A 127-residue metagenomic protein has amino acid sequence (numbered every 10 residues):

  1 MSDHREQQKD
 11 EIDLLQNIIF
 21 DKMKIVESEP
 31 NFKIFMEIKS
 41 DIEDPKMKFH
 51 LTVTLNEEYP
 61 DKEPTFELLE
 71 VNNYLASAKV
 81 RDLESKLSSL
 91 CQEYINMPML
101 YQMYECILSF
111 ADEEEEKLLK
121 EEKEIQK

Functional and structural regions predicted by a protein language model:
S2-V26, Y59-K127: Glycine-centered motif in EGF-like
Q16-I42: N-terminal ordered "arm"
K33-E70: Canonical SH2 domain fold
